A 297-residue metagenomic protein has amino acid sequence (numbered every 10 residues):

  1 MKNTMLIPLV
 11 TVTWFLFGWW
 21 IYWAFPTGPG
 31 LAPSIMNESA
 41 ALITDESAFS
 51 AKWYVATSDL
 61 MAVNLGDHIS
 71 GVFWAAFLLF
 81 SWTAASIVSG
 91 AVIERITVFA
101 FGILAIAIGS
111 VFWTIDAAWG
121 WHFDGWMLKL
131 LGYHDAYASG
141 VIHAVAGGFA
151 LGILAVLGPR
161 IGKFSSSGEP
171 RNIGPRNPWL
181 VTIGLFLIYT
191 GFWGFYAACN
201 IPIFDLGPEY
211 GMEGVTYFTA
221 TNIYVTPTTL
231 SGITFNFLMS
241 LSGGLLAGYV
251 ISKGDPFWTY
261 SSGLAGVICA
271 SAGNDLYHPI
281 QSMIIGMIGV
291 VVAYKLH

Functional and structural regions predicted by a protein language model:
M1-H297: Hydrophobic alpha-helical transmembrane bundles of multi-pass membrane proteins
